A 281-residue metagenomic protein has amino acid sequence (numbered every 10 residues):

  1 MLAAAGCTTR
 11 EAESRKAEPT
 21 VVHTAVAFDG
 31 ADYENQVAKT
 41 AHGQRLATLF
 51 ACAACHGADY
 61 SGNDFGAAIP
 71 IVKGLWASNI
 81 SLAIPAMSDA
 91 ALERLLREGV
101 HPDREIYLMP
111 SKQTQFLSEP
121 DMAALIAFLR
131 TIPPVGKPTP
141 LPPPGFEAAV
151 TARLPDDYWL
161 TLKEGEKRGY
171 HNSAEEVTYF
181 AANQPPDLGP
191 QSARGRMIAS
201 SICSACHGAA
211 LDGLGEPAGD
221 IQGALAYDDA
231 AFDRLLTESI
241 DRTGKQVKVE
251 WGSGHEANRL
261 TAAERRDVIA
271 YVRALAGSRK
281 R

Functional and structural regions predicted by a protein language model:
M1-V37, E98-D103, A124-G189, S239-R242 (+1 more regions): Post-cleavage N-terminal segment of exported redox proteins
R15, T20-A27, Y33, D59-R94 (+5 more regions): Gly/Gly-Pro-rich "capping" loops immediately C-terminal to redox-active cysteine motifs in periplasmic/lumenal
H23, N35-P70, Y158-E176, F180 (+1 more regions): Sequence/structural segment immediately N-terminal to covalent heme-attachment motifs in c-type and related
C55-S61, R97-V100, R130-T131, C206-D212 (+1 more regions): Detector for the c-type heme attachment site
D89-R97, E119, A123-I126, R130 (+3 more regions): An amphipathic alpha-helix signature
R104-E105, Q246: Extracellular-facing binding/remodeling surfaces
R242-G252, N258: Accessory, usually C-terminal, subdomains that scaffold auxiliary metal cofactors
R259-R266, S278-R281: Short glycine/proline-enriched turn or capping motifs at secondary-structure junctions
